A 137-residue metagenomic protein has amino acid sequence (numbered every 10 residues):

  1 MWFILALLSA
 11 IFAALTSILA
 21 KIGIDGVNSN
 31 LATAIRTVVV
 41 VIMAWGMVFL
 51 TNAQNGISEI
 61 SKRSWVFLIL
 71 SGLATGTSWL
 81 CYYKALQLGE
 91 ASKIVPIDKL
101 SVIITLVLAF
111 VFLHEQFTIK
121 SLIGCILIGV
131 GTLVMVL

Functional and structural regions predicted by a protein language model:
M1-I11, V27, V40-L68, W79-L88 (+1 more regions): Membrane-interface interhelical linkers
I4, L8-I11, I35-V39, V66 (+3 more regions): Hydrophobic residues within alpha-helical transmembrane segments of multi-pass solute transporters/permease subunits
A10, A14, I18, W45 (+3 more regions): Hydrophobic/small/kink-forming positions within alpha-helical transmembrane segments of polytopic membrane proteins
L15-V39, I57: Juxtamembrane helix-loop-helix junctions in multi-pass membrane proteins
G23, A32, A85, V111-L113: Hydrophobic/aromatic residues within transmembrane alpha-helices of multi-pass small-molecule transporters
L31-V38, L80, L86-L106: Helix-helix packing/entry segments at the starts of transmembrane helices
A44, K120-V136: Hydrophobic transmembrane alpha-helices of multi-pass small-molecule transport proteins
V102-L122: C-terminal transmembrane-helix exit sites in multi-pass transporters
